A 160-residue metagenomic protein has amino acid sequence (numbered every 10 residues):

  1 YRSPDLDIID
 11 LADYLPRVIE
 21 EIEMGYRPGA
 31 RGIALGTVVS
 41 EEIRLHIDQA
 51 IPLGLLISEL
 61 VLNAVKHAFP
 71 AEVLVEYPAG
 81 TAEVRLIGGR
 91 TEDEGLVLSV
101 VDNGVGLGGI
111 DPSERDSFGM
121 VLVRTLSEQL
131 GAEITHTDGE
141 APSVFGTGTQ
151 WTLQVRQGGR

Functional and structural regions predicted by a protein language model:
I8-G25, R31: Short beta-to-alpha transition helix within the HATPase_c
I9, R27-V61, V65-P70, E76-E83 (+1 more regions): Conserved short strand/loop->alpha-helix "switch" segment adjacent to the catalytic nucleotide/phosphoryl-transfer site
L15-I22, L53-A64, G88, L122 (+1 more regions): Structural preference for long, well-ordered alpha-helical segments in enzyme cores
K66-D93, D138-V144: ATP-lid-like helix-loop hinge signature
R85-I87, E94-V101, Q150-T152: Short, highly conserved beta-strand within the GHKL-type HATPase_c fold
E92-M120: Glycine-rich/acidic phosphate-handling loop/turn and adjacent ATP-lid/helix of nucleotide-binding kinase/ATPase domains
I110-T137: ATP phosphate-binding glycine-rich loop and adjacent ATP-lid/helix-beta elements within ATP-binding kinase/ATPase
P142-R160: C-terminal end segment of the histidine kinase catalytic
